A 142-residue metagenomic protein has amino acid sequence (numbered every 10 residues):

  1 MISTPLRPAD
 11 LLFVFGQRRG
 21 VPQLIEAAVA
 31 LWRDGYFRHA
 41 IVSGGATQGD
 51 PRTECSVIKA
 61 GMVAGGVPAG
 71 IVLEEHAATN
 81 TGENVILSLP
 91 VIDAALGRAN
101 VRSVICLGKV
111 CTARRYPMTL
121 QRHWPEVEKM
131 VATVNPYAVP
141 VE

Functional and structural regions predicted by a protein language model:
M1-E142: A structural signal for short, hydrophobic/glycine-enriched beta-strand patches
